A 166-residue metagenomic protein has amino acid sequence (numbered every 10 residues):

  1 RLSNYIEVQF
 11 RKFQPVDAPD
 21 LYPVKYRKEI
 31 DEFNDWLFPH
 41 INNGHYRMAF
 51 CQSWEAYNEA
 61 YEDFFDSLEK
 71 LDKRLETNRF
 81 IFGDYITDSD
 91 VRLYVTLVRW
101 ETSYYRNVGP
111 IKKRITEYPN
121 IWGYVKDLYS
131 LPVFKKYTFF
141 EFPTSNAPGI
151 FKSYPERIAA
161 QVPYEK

Functional and structural regions predicted by a protein language model:
R1-K166: C-terminal alpha-helical interaction module
